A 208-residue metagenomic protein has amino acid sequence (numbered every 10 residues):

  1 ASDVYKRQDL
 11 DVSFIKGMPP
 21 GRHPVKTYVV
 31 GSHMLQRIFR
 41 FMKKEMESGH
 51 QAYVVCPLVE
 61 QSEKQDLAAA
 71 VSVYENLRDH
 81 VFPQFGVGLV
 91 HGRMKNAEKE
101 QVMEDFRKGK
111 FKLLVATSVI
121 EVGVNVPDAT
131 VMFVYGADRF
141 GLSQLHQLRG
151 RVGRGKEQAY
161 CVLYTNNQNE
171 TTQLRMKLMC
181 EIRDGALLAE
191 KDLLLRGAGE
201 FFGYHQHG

Functional and structural regions predicted by a protein language model:
A1-Y5, H205-G208: Short, intrinsically disordered, charge-balanced linker/junction segments flanking boundaries in proteins
D3-K177: Inter-lobe coupling/hinge segments of SF2-like helicase ATPases
G150, E181-D184: Short, intrinsically disordered, mixed-charge
R183-G208: C-terminal or mid-to-C-terminal helical accessory/interaction module adjacent to the motor/catalytic core
